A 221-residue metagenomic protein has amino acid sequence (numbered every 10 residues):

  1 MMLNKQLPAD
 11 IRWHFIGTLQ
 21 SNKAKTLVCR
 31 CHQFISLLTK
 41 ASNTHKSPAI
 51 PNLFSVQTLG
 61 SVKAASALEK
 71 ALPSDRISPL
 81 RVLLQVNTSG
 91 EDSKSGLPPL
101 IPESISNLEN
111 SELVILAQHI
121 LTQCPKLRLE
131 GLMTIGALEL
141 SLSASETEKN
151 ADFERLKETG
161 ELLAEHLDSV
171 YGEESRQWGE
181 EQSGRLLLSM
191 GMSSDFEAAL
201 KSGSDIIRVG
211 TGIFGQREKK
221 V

Functional and structural regions predicted by a protein language model:
M1-S194, L200-S202, F214-Q216: Conserved alpha/beta-domain cores
S204-V221: Gly/Pro- and small hydrophobic-enriched strand-loop and loop-to-helix capping segments that sit at the rims
